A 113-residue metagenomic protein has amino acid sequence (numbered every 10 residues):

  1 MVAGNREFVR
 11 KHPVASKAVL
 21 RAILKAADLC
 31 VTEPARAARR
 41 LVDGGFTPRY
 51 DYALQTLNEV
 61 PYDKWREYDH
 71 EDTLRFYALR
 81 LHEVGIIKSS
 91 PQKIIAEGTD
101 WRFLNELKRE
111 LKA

Functional and structural regions predicted by a protein language model:
M1-A15: A bilobed periplasmic-binding-protein/Venus flytrap-type ligand-binding module shared by bacterial periplasmic
R6, L54, E59, P91-Q92 (+1 more regions): Generic secondary-structure boundary/loop-capping signal
R6-E7, E71-L74, E106-A113: Short, structured secondary-structure boundary patches
K11-K88: Secondary-structure end/capping motifs
H82-A113: Conserved C-terminal helix/tail region of periplasmic/extracytoplasmic solute-binding proteins
